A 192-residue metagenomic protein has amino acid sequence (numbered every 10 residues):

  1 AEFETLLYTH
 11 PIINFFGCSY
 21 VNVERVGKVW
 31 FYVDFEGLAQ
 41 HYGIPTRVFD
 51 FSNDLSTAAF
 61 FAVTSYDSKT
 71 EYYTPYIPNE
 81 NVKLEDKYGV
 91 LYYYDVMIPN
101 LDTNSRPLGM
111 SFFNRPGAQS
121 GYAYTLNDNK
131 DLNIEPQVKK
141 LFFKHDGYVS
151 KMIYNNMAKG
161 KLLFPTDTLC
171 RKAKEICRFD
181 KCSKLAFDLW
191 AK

Functional and structural regions predicted by a protein language model:
A1-K192: Catalytic-core elements of nucleic-acid end-processing and repair enzymes
